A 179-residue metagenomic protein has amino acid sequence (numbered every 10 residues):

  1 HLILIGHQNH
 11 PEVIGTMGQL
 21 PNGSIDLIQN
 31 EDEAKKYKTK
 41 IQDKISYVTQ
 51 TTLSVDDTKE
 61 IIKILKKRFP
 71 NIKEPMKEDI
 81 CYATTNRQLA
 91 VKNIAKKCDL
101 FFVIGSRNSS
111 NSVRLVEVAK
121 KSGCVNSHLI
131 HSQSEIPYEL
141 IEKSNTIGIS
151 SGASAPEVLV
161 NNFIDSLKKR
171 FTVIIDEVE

Functional and structural regions predicted by a protein language model:
H1-E179: The feature marks the mature, well-folded catalytic cores of soluble enzymes
